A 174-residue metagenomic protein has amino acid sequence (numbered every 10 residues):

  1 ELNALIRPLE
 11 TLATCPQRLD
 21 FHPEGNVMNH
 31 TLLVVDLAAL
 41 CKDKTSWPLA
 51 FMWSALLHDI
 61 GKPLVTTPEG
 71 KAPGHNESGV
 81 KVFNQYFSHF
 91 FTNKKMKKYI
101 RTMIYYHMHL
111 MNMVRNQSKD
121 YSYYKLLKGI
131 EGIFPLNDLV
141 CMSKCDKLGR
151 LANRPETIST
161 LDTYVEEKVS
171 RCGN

Functional and structural regions predicted by a protein language model:
E1-L12, A152: Structured, non-catalytic alpha/beta "coupling" segments that mediate domain-domain communication and provide generic
L2, E24-V27, G132: Generic alpha-helical segment signature
L2-A4, N29, A55: Active-site-adjacent "gating/activation" loops or surface patches in catalytic cores
P8-V35, G61-T67: Active-site flanking loop/helix segments enriched in acidic
E24, M28, A72, P155: Conserved phosphate/pyrophosphate-binding and hydrolysis machinery centered on Walker-type P-loop NTPases, extending
H30, K44, A152, C172-N174: C-terminal accessory/binding modules appended to enzymatic or scaffolding proteins
L37-A152: Divalent metal-dependent catalytic cores for phosphoryl transfer on phosphate-bearing substrates
D146-R150, R154-C172: Metal-dependent nucleotide-binding catalytic modules
